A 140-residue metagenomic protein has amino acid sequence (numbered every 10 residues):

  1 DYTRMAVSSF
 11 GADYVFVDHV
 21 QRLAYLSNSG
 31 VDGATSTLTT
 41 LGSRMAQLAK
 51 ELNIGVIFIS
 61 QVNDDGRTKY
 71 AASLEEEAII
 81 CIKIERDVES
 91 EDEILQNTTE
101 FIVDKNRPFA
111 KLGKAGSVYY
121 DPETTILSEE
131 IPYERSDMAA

Functional and structural regions predicted by a protein language model:
D1-V15, S29-G30, R44-L52, D64-A140: C-terminal regions of RecA-like/P-loop NTPase motor modules
D18-H19: Walker B catalytic acidic pair
L23-A24, D65: Catalytic P-loop NTPase motifs of RecA-like helicase/translocase cores
Y25-T39: Flexible beta-alpha connector loops of hexameric P-loop NTPases
S36, V62-D64: Mixed-charge, polar/low-complexity N-terminal
I59: Conserved D-loop beta-strand region of ABC ATPase nucleotide-binding domains
